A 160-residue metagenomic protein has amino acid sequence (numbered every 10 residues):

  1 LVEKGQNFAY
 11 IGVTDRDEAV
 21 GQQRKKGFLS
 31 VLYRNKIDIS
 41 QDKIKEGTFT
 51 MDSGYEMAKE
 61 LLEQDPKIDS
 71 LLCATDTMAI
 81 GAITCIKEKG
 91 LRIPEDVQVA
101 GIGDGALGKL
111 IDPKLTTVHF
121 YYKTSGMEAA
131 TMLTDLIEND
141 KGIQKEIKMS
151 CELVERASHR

Functional and structural regions predicted by a protein language model:
L1-N35, K145-R160: An alpha-beta-alpha
L1-Y10, K26-R34, M51-K59, A79 (+1 more regions): Hydrophobic alpha-helical segments within soluble ligand-binding/sensing domains
V2, K45, D65-I68: Short, intrinsically disordered, charge-balanced linker/junction segments flanking boundaries in proteins
G12, V20, E46, A74 (+1 more regions): Small/polar loops that bind or transfer phosphate-bearing groups
D38-S40, R92: Conserved H-loop
K43-D52: Short beta->alpha junction loops
K59-E60, Q64-R160: Flexible loop/turn connectors
